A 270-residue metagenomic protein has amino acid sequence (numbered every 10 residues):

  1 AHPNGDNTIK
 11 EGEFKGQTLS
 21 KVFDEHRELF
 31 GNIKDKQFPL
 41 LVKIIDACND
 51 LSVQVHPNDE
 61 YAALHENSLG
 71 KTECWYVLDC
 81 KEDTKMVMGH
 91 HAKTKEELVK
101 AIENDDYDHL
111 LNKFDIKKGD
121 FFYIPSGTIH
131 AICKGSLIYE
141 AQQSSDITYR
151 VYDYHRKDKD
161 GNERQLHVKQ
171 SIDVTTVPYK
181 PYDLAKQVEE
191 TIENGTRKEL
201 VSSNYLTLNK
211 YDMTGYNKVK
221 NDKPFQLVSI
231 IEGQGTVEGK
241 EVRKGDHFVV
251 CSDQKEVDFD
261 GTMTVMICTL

Functional and structural regions predicted by a protein language model:
A1-K93, D153-P181, L208, I267: Transition-metal
Q37, D46-D50, D59, L69-G70 (+4 more regions): Ligand-binding loop in jelly-roll beta-barrel domains
V42-K43, L51, E73-Y76, K113-F114 (+3 more regions): His/acidic/aromatic-lined binding-pocket segments of jelly-roll/cupin-type domains and related regulatory beta-sandwich
D83-K117, N221-R243: A short beta-strand-loop-beta hairpin characteristic of the jelly-roll/cupin
E103-L110, F121-Y123, I129-P181: An exposed, glycine/acidic-rich loop-and-rim segment of catalytic or binding clefts
L110-Y123, L137, V237-E256: Short acidic-glycine-tyrosine-enriched beta hairpin
Y149-K210, T214-Y216, D222: C-terminal amphipathic alpha-helical segment
G195, S203-L208, D222-F225, E232 (+3 more regions): Active-site lining segments that contact anionic ligands and/or coordinate catalytic metals
